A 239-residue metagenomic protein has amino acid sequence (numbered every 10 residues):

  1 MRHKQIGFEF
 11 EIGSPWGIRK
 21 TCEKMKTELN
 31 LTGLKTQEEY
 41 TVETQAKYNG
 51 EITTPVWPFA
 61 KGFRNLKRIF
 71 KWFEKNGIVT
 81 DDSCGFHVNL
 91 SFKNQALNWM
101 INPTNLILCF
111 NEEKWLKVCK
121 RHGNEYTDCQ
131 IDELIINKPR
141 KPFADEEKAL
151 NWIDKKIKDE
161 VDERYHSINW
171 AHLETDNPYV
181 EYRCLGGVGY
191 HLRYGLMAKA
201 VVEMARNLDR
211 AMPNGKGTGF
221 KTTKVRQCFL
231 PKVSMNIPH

Functional and structural regions predicted by a protein language model:
M1-V79, K93-H239: C-terminal accessory/tail domains of diverse enzymes
S83: Active-site histidine-anchored catalytic micro-motif
